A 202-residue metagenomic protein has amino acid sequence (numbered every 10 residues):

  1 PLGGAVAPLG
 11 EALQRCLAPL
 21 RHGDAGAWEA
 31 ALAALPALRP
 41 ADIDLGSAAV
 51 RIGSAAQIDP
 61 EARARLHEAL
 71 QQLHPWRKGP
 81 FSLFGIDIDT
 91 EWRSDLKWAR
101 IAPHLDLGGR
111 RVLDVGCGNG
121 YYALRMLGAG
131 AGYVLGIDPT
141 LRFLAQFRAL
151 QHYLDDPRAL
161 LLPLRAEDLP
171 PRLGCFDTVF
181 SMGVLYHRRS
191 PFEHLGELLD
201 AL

Functional and structural regions predicted by a protein language model:
P1-L73: N-terminal auxiliary segments of SAM/dcSAM-dependent transferases
E91-R110: Conserved alpha-helix/loop element of class I SAM-dependent methyltransferases that forms part of the SAM/SAH-binding
R110-G118: Conserved class I S-adenosyl-L-methionine
N119-G130: Conserved SAM-binding loop of SAM-dependent methyltransferases across substrates and taxa, primarily the Class I
Y133-D138: Conserved SAM-binding motif I beta-strand of class I
D155-A166: Conserved SAM-binding strand-loop segment of SAM-dependent methyltransferases
F176-P191: A short SAM/SAH-binding and catalytic strip from SAM-dependent methyltransferases
F192-L202: A short glycine-rich, Lys/Arg-flanked "PGG" loop and its adjoining helix->strand segment in the class I
